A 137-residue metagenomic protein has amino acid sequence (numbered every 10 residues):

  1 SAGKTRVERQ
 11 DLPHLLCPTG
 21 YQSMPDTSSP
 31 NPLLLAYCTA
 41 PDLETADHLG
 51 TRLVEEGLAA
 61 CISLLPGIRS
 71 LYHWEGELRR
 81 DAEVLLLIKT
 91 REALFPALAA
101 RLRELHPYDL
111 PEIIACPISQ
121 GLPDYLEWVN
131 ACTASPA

Functional and structural regions predicted by a protein language model:
S1-H14: Extreme N-terminal basic, low-complexity initiation segments that serve as generic localization/processing leaders
P13-A137: Positively charged, small/polar-rich N-terminal and surface patches that mediate targeting and assembly and bind
